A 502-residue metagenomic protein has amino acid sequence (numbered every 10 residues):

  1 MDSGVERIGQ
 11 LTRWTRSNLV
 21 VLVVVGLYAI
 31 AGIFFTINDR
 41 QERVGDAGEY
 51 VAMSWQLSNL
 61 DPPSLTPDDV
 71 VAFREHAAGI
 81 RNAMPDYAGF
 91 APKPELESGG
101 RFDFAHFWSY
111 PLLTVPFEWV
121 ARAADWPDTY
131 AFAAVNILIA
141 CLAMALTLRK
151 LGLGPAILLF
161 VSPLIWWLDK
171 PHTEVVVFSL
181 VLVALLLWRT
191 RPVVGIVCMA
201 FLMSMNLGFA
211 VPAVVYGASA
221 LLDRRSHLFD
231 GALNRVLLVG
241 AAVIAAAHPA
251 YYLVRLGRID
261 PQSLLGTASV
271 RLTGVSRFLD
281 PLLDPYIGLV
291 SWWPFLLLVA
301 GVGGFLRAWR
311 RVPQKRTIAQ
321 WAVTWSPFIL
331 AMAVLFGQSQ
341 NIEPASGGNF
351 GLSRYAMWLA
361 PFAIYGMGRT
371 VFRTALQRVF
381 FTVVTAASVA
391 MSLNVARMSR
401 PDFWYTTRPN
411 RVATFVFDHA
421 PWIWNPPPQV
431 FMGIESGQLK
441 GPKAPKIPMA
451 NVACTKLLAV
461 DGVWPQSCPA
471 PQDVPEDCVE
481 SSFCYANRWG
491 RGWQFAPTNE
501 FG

Functional and structural regions predicted by a protein language model:
D2-R7, L186-T190, V211-A242, G301-T317: Perimembrane helix-loop-helix junctions
V5, R16-G26, V193, V197 (+3 more regions): Signature aromatic-anchored transmembrane alpha helix within multi-pass, membrane-resident enzymes that catalyze glycan
D39-R43, V215, S219, D223 (+4 more regions): Membrane-lumen/periplasm interface segments of specific transmembrane helices in polyprenyl phosphate-linked
N59-S109, T114-Y130, A268-S269, I342: Interfacial juxtamembrane loops and adjacent helix segments that form the catalytic/substrate-binding surfaces
A72-S98, D230-G231, L253-R307, D418-Y485: Membrane-lumen/periplasm interface segments of multi-pass, membrane-embedded glycan/lipid transferases
W108-L112, D125-M144, P155-S179, S204-F209: Aromatic- and kink-enriched transmembrane "portal" helix at the membrane-lumen/periplasm boundary that abuts
C141-L146, R224-H227, V290-W321, A363-R369 (+1 more regions): Hydrophobic, aromatic-rich transmembrane alpha-helices and their immediate juxtamembrane boundary segments
P163-I165, L182-A184, P192-L207, A213-S219 (+1 more regions): Membrane-interface alpha helices of multi-pass inner-membrane proteins
